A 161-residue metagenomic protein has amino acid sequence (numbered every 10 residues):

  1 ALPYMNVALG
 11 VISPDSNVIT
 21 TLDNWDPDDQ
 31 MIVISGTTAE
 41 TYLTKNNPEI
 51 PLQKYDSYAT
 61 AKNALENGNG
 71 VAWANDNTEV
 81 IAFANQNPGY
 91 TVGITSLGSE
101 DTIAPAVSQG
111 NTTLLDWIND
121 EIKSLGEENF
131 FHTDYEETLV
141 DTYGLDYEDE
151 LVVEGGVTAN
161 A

Functional and structural regions predicted by a protein language model:
L2, S13-Q30: Flexible hinge/capping segments at coil-to-helix
M5-D15, N77, I81-I122, D141-N160: Periplasmic-binding protein-like
I12, Q30-I34, W73, A106: Short, well-ordered beta-strand segments
D15-V18, S35-T41: Short, polar loop motifs at secondary-structure junctions
D23-N24, K45-N46, Y58-A74, T78-E79 (+1 more regions): Short helices/loops that flank or line small-molecule/ion binding pockets
D29-V33, P51, A161: Short, well-ordered beta-strand elements
T38-S57, A84-Q86, E137: Ligand-binding cleft/hinge of the Venus flytrap
A39, I122-T142: Periplasmic-binding protein-like
